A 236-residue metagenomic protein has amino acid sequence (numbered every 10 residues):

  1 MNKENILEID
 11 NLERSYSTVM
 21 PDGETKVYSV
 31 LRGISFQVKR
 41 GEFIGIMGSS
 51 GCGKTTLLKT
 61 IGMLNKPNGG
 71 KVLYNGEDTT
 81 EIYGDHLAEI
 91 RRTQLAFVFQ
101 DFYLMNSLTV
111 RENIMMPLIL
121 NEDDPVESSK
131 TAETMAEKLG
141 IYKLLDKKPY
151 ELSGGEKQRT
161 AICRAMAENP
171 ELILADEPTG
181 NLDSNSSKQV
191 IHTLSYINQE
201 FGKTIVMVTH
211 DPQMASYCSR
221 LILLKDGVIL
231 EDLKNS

Functional and structural regions predicted by a protein language model:
M47-S49: The feature captures the beta-strand-to-loop junction immediately N-terminal to the Walker
G62: Helix-to-loop junction immediately C-terminal to a conserved catalytic motif
G70-D78: Conserved ABC transporter NBD signature motif
L108-M116: Short coil-to-helix segment of the ABC ATPase nucleotide-binding domain corresponding to the Q-loop/switch region
K148-E156: Conserved ABC ATPase signature
N169: Conserved catalytic motifs of ABC-family nucleotide-binding domains
I173-D176: Catalytic Walker B motif of ABC-type/P-loop ATPase nucleotide-binding domains
